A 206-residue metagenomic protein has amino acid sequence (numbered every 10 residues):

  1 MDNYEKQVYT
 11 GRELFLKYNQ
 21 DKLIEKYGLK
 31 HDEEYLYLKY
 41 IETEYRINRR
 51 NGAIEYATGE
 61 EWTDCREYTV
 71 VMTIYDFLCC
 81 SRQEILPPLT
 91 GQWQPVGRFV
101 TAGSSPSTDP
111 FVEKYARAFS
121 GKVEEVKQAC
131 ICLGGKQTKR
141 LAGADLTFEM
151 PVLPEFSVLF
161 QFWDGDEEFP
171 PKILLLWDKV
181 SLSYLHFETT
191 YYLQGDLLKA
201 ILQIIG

Functional and structural regions predicted by a protein language model:
M1-E34, V70, C79-G134: Short Lys/Arg-enriched alpha/beta "domain-start" segment
I24-R50, K139-D164: Amphipathic, interaction-prone secondary-structure segments
E44-T69, W163-E188: Intrinsically disordered, low-complexity regulatory segments enriched in Ser/Thr/Pro and charged residues
Y45, V100, F111-Y115, A142-A144 (+2 more regions): Domain-length accessory/inserted modules outside core catalytic folds
D64, A116, L146, M150: Short, charged/polar micro-motifs that form catalytic or ligand-binding hotspots
Y68-Q83, L193-A200: Short, hydrophobic/amphipathic alpha-helical patches that form generic packing surfaces within helical domains
G121-S183: Conserved binding-pocket/active-site segment within a compact domain
D178-G206: A recognition module on extended beta-rich or small alphabeta surfaces enriched in W/G with H and D/E
